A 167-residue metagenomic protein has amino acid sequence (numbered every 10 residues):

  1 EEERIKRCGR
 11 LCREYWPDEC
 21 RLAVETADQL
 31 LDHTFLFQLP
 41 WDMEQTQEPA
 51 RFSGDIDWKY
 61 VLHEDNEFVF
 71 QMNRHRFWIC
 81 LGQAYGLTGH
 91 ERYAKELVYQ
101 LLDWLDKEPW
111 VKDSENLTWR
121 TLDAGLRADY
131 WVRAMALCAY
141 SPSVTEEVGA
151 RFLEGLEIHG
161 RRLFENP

Functional and structural regions predicted by a protein language model:
E1-K59, D65-M72: Extended, charge-enriched "interface" segments that sit outside catalytic cores
L62-P167: Aromatic-lined, polymer-binding surfaces characteristic of secreted/periplasmic polysaccharide-degrading enzymes
